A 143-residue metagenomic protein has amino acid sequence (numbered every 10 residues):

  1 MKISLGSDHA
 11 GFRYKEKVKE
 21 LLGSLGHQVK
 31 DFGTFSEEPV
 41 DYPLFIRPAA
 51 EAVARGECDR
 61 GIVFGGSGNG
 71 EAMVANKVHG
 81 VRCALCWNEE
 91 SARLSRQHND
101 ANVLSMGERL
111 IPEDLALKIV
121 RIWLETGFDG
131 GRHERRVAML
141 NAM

Functional and structural regions predicted by a protein language model:
K2-I3, C58-G61, G80-R82: Short active-site oxyanion
S4-G6, A10-R13, E89-M143: C-terminal binding/interaction regions
R13-S24: Short, solvent-exposed amphipathic alpha-helices that sit in or adjacent to ligand/effector-binding or catalytic
R13-Y14, V40, G70, D114: Residues that form or flank phosphate/diphosphate-binding pockets in enzymes that use nucleotide phosphates
Q28-P39: A short beta-strand-loop structural module common to alpha/beta enzyme folds
F45-V63: Short, structured active-site "lid" loops
V63-R109: Mid-chain, well-packed structural core segment of small domains
